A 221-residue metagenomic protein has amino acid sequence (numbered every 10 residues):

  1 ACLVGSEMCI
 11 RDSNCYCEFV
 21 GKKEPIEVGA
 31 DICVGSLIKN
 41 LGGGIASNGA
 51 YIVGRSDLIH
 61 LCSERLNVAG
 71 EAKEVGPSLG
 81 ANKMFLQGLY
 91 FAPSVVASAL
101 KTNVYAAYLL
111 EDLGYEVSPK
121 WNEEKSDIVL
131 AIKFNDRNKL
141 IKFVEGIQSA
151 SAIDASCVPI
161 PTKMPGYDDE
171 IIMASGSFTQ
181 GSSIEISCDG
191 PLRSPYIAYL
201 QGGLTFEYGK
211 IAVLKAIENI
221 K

Functional and structural regions predicted by a protein language model:
A1-G5, C9-I10: Single conserved hydrophobic/aromatic residue that forms the stacking wall/gate of nucleotide- or nucleobase-binding
R11-N14, C33-S36, P119, A155-P159: General beta-strand structural signal in soluble alpha/beta enzymes
D12-C15, S36-I38, R55-S56, D189-G190 (+1 more regions): Fold-independent oxyanion-binding glycine-rich loops and adjacent beta-strand/coil segments at enzyme active sites
F19-P25: Catalytic cores of alpha/beta
P25-N40: Conserved active-site segment immediately N-terminal to the catalytic lysine that forms the internal aldimine
I26-E27, Y51, N67-V68, E145-S151: Short, solvent-exposed amphipathic alpha-helical segments in soluble enzyme and RNA/protein-processing domains
I38-K139, A212, A216-I220: Active-site C-terminal subdomain of aminotransferase-like
E111-I220: Conserved C-terminal alpha-helix-loop-beta "cap" of PLP-dependent enzymes that closes/shapes the active-site mouth
